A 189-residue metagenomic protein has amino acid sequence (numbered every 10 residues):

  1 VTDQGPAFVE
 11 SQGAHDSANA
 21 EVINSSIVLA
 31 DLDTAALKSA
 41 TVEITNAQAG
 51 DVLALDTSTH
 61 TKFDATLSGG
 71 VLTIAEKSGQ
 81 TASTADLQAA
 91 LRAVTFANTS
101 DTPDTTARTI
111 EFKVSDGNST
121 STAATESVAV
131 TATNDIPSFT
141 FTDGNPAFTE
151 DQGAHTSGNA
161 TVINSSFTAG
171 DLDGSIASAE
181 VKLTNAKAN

Functional and structural regions predicted by a protein language model:
V1-N189: Extracellular glycosylation-rich, acidic/polar low-complexity regions of adhesion- and matrix-associated proteins
